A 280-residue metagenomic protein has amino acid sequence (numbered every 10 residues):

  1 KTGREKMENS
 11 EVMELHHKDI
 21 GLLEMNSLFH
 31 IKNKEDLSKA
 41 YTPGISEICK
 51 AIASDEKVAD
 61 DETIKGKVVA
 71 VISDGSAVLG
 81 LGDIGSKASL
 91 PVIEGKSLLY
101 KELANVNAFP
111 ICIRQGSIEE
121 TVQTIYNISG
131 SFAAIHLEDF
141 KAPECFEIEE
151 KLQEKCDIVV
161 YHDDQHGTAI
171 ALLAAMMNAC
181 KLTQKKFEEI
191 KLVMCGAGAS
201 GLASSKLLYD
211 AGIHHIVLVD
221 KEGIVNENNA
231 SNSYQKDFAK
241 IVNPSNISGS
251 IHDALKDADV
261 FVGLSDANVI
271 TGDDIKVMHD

Functional and structural regions predicted by a protein language model:
G3-I158: N-terminal ligand-binding/catalytic initiation module
C49-D55, I241-I247, D266-V269: Short gly/ser/thr-rich secondary-structure transition/capping motifs
L79, I84-A104, H162, I170-V262: Glycine-rich phosphate/diphosphate-binding loop of Rossmann-like nucleotide-binding domains
S129, F187, A254-L255, I275-H279: A short, aliphatic-rich alpha-helical micro-motif
H136-D139, D163, V260-D280: ADP-ribose/adenylate-binding Rossmann-like module
K155-A169: Short, acidic/small-residue loops that bind anionic groups at enzyme active sites
